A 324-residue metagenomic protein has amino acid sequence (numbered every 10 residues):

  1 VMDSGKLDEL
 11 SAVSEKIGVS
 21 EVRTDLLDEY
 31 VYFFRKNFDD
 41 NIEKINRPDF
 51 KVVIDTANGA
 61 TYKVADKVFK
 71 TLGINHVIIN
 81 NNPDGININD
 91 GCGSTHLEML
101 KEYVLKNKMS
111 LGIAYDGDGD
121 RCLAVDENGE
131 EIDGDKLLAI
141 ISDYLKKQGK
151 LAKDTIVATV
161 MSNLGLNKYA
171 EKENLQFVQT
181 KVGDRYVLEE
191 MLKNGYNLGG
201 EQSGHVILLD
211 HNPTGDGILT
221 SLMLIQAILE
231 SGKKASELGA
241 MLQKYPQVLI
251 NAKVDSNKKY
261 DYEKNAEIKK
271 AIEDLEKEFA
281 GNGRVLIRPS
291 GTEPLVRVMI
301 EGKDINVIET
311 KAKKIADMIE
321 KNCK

Functional and structural regions predicted by a protein language model:
V1, M99-V160, L164-L175: Replace "Mg2+/Mn2+-dependent" with "divalent metal-dependent
V1-L105: Gly/Ser/Thr-enriched, mixed-charge loops and adjacent short helices that form phosphate/oxyanion-binding elements
K16, N75, L111-G112, G117-N128 (+1 more regions): Self-splicing inteins and homing endonuclease
N58, G117-R121, G129, G204 (+1 more regions): Short, glycine/acidic-enriched loop or turn micro-motifs at the edges of active sites
K63-K67, D90-C92, C122-N128, L166-K172 (+2 more regions): Short acidic, glycine/serine/threonine-rich loops at helix termini
G73-N80, I132-K136, N174-V182: Short hydrophobic/aromatic-enriched beta-strand-loop microsegments
L111, Q148-K324: Phosphate-binding and adjacent anionic-ligand microenvironments
